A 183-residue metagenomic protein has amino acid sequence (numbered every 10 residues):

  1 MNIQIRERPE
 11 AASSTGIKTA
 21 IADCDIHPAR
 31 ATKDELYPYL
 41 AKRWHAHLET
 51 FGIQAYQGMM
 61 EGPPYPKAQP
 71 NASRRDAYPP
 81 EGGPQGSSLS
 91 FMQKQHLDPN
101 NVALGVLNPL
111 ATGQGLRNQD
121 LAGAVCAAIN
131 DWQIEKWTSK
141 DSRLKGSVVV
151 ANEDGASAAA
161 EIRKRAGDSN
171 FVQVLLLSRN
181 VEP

Functional and structural regions predicted by a protein language model:
M1-P183: Helix-coil boundary/capping segments in enzymes
